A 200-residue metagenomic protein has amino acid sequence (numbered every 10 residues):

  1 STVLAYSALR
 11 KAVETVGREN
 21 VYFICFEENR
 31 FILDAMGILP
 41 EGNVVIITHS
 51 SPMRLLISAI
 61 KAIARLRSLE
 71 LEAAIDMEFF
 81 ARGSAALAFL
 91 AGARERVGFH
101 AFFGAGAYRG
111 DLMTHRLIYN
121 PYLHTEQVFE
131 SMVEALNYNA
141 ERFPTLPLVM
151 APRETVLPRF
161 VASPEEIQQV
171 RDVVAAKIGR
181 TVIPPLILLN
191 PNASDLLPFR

Functional and structural regions predicted by a protein language model:
S1-R200: Catalytic machinery of carbohydrate-active enzymes, primarily nucleotide-sugar-dependent glycosyltransferases
